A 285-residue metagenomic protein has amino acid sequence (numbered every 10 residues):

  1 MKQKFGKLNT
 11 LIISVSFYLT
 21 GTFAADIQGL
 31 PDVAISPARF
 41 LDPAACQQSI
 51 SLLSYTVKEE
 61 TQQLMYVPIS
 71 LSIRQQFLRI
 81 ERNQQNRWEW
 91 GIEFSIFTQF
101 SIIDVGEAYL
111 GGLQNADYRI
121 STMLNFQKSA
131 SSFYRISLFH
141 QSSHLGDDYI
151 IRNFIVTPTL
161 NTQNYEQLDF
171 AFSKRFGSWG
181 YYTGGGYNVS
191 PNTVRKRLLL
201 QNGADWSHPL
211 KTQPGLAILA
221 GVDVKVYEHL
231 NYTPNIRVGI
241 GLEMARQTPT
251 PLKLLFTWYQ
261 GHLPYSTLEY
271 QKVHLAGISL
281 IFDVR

Functional and structural regions predicted by a protein language model:
M1-L30, R285: Cleavable N-terminal export/targeting peptides
A25-F126, V156: Transmembrane beta-barrel domains of Gram-negative outer membranes and organellar outer membranes
A38-A44, Q76-G91, S131, R175-W179 (+2 more regions): Short loop/turn motifs that connect adjacent beta-strands in outer-membrane beta-barrel proteins
L52-K58, F77-R79, F94-I102, L138-H144 (+7 more regions): Transmembrane beta-strands of outer-membrane beta-barrel pores
E60-V67, V189-L198, T212, V226-I236 (+2 more regions): Solvent-exposed loop/turn segments connecting transmembrane beta-strands in outer-membrane beta-barrel proteins
L71-I73, T122, F170, N202-A204 (+3 more regions): Membrane-embedded beta-strands of outer-membrane beta-barrel proteins, especially the hydrophobic/small aromatic
R87-G203, Q260, Q271-K272: Outer-membrane pore/translocation modules
K272-R285: Outer-membrane beta-barrel "beta-signal"
